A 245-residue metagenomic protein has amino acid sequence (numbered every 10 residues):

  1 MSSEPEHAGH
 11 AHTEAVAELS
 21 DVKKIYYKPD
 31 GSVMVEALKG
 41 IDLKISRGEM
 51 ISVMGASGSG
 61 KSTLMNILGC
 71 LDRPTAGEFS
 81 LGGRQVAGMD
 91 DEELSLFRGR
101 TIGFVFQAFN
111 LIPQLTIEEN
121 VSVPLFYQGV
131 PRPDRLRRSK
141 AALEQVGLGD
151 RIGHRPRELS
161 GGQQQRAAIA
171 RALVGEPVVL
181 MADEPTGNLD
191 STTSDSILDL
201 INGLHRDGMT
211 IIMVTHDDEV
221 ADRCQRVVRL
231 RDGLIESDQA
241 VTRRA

Functional and structural regions predicted by a protein language model:
M1-I25, S237-A245: ABC-family P-loop ATPase nucleotide-binding domain
E14-L230, I235: ABC family nucleotide-binding domain
